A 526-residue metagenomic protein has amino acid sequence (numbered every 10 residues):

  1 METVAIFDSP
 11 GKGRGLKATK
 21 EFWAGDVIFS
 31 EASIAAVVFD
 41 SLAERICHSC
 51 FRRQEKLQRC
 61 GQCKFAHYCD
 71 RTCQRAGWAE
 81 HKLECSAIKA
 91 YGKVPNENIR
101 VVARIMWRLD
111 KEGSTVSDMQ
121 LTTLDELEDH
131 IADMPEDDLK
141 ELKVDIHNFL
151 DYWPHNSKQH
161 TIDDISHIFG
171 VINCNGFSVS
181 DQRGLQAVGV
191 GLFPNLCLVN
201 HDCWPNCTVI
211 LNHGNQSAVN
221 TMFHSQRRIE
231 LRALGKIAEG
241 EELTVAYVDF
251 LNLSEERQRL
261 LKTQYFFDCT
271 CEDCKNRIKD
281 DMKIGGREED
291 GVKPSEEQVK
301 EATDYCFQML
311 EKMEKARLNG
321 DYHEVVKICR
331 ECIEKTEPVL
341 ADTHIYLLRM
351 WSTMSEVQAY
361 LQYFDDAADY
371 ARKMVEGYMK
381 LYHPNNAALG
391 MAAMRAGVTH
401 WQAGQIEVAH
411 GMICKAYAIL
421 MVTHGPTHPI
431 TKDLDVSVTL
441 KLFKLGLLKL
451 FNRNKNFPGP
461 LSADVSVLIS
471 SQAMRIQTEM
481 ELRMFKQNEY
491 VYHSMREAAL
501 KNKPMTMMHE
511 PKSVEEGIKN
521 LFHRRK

Functional and structural regions predicted by a protein language model:
M1-K526: Short alpha-helical interaction motifs and adjacent low-complexity tails used for partner binding in regulatory proteins
